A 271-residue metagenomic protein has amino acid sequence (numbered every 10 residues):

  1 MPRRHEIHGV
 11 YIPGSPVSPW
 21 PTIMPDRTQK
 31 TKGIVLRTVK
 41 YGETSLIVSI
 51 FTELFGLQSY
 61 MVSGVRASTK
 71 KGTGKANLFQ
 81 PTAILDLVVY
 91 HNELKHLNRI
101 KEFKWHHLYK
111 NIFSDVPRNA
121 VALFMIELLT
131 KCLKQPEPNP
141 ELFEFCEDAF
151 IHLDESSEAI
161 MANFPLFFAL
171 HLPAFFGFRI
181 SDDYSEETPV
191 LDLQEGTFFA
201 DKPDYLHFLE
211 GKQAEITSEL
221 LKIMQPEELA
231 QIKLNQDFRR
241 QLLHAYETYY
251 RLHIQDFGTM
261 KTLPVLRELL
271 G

Functional and structural regions predicted by a protein language model:
M1-P2, Y250: Hydrophobic, Leu/Ile/Phe/Ala-enriched alpha-helical segments that form helix-helix packing faces
R3, P13-P19: Intrinsically disordered, low-complexity proline-rich regions
H5-H8: Acidic/polar hotspots within intrinsically disordered regions
P21-L46, F51-G271: Non-catalytic alpha-helical scaffolds and adjoining flexible linkers that form interface surfaces for assembly
